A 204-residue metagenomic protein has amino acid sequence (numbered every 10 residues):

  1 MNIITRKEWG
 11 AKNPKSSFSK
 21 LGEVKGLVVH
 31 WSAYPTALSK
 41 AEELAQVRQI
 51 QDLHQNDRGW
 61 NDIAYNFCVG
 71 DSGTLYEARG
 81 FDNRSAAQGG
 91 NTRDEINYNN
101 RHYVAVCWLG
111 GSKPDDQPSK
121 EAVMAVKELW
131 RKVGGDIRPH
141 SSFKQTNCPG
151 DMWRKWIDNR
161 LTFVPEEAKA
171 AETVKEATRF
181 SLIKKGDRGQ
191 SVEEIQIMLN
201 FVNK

Functional and structural regions predicted by a protein language model:
M1-R48, G70-K184: Basic/polar, cationic surfaces and motifs that engage anionic cell-wall and phosphate/carboxylate ligands
N2, R58-W60, P149, E194: Short linear sequence motifs
Q51-R58, W130-G134, L199-N203: Sec/Tat-exported extracytoplasmic proteins
D62-A64: Short secondary-structure junction motifs
A177-R179, I183-K204: A short amphipathic alpha-helical interaction element
